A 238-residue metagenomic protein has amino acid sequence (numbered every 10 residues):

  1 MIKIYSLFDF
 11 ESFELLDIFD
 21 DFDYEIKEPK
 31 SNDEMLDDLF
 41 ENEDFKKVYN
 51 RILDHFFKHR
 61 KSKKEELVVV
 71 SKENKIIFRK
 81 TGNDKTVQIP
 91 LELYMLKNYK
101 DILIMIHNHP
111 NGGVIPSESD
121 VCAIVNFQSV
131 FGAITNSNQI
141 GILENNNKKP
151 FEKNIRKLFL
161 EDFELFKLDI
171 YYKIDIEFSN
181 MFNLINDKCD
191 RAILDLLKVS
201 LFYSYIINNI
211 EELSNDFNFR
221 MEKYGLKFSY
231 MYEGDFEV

Functional and structural regions predicted by a protein language model:
I2-L39, Q88-V238: Active-site-proximal loop/helix of nucleotide/amide-processing enzymes and allied scaffolds
D37-Y49: Long, contiguous alpha-helical "rod/stalk" segments
F45, F56-F57: N-terminal export/targeting and maturation segments
H59-K63: A short catalytic or substrate-binding loop motif that flags glycine-/basic-rich loops and adjacent residues that bind
E65-K72, F131-I134: Short beta-strand scaffold segments in enzyme catalytic cores
K72, G82, N108: Acidic/polar N-terminal loop/beta-strand segments that form early-domain functional surfaces
F78-V87: Structured interaction and signal-relay segments at domain junctions
